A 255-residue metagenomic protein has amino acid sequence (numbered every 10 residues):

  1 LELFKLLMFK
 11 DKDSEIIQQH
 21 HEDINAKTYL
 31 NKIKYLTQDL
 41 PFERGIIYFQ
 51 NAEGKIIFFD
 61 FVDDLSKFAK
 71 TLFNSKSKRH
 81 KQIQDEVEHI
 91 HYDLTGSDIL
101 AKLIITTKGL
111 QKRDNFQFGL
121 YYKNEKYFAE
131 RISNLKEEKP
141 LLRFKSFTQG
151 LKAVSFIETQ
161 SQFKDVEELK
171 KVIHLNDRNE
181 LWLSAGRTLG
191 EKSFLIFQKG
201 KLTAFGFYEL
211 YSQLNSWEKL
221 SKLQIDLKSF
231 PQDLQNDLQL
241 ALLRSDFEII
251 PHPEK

Functional and structural regions predicted by a protein language model:
L1-K255: Acidic, glycine-enriched active-site microenvironments
